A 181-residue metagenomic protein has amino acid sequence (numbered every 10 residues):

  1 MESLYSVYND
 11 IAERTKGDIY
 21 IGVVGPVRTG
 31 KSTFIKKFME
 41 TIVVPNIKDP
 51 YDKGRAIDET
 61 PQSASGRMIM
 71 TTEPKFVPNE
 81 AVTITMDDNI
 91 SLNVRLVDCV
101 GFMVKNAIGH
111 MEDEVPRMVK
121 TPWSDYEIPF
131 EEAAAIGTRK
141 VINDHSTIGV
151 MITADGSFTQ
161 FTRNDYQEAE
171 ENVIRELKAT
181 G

Functional and structural regions predicted by a protein language model:
M1-E127, N143-H145: Conserved G1/Walker A P-loop phosphate-binding module
T83, D87-N89, D113-G181: Conserved C-terminal guanine-recognition region of P-loop GTPase G domains, centered on the G4
